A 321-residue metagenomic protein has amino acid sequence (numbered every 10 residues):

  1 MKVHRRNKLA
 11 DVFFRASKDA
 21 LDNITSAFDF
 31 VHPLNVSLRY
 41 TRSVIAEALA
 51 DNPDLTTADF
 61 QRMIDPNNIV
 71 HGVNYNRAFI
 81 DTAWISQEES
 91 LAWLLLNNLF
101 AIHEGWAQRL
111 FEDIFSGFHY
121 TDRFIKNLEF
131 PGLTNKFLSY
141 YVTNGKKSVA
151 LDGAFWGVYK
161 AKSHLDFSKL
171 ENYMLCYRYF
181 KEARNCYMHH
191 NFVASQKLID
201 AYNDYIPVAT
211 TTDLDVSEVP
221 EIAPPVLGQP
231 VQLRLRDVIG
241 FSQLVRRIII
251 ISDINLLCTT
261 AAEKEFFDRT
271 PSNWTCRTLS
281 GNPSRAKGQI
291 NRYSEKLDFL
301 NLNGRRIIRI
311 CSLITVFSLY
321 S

Functional and structural regions predicted by a protein language model:
M1-N127, Y205-S321: Extended intrinsically disordered or low-complexity regions, especially N/C-terminal cytosolic tails and loops, rather
Q87, L91-L94, S168-E171, Y179: Short, glycine/acidic-rich beta->alpha junctions
Q108-M174, H189: Short non-catalytic regulatory patches outside canonical folded cores
L138-T143, F180-S195, I254-P271: Short flexible/disordered coil segments
N172-A209: Histidine-centered, metal-coordinating catalytic motifs and their short helical/loop contexts
